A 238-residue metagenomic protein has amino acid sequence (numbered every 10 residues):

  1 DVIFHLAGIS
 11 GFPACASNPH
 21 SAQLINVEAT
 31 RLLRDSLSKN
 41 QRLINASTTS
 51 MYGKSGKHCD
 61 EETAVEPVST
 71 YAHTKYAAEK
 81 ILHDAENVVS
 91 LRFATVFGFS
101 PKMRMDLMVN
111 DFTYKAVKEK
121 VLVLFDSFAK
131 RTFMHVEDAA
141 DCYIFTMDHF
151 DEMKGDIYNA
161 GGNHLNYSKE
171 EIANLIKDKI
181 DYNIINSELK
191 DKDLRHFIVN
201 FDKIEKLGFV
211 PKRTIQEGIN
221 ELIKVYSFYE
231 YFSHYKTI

Functional and structural regions predicted by a protein language model:
D1-I25: NAD(P)H-binding glycine-rich loop region in Rossmannoid oxidoreductase-like domains and their noncatalytic homologs
H5, R31-T70: Conserved Rossmann-fold NAD(P)-dependent oxidoreductase catalytic core, especially the SDR/UDP-sugar
A7, I44-S47, V68, R92-A94 (+2 more regions): Active-site beta-alpha turn of Rossmann-fold NAD(P)-dependent dehydrogenases/reductases
P13-H20, K54-H58, P101-K102: Conserved catalytic-core motifs of eukaryotic protein kinase domains, centered on the activation segment
S17-L32, V65, S69, H73-T74: Glycine-rich NAD(P)-binding loop of the Rossmann-fold in SDR/ketoreductase-type enzymes
S50, T95, N166: PG/GG-rich flexible active-site loop of Rossmann-like NAD(P)H-dependent oxidoreductases, especially the SDR superfamily
K80-R131, V136-F145, N174-I176: NAD(P)-dependent short-chain dehydrogenase/reductase
E119-K120, L124-I238: C-terminal substrate-binding subdomain of Rossmann-fold SDR/epimerase-dehydratase oxidoreductases
